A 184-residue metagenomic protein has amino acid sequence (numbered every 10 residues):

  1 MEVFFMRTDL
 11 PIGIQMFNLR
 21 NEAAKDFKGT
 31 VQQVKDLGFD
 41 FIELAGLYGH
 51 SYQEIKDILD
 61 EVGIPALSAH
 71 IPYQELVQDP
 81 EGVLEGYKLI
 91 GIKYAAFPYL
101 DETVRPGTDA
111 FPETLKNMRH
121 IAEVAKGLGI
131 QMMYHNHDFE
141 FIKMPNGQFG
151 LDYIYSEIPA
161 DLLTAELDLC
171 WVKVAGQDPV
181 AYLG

Functional and structural regions predicted by a protein language model:
E2-Y94: N-terminal pre-domain/capping segments
G13, L67, A96, M133 (+1 more regions): Structural detector of well-ordered beta-strand residues that form the stable sheet scaffold of enzyme domains
Q15-L19, A45-L47, I71-Q74, L100-E102 (+2 more regions): Active-site beta-loop-alpha junctions enriched in small/polar residues
K28-G29, P80-G82, A110-R119, N146-D152 (+1 more regions): Charged helix-capping and loop-helix junction motifs
E43-L44, A95-F97, M132-H135: Short beta-strand segments at enzyme active-site cores
I55-I71, I121-A125, D152-A160: Alpha-helix-loop-beta-strand connector modules within alpha/beta enzyme cores
D79-N117: Glycine/small-residue-rich loop that forms an oxyanion/phosphate-binding "nest" at active or ligand-binding sites
G127-G184: Acidic/histidine-rich catalytic cores of soluble enzymes
